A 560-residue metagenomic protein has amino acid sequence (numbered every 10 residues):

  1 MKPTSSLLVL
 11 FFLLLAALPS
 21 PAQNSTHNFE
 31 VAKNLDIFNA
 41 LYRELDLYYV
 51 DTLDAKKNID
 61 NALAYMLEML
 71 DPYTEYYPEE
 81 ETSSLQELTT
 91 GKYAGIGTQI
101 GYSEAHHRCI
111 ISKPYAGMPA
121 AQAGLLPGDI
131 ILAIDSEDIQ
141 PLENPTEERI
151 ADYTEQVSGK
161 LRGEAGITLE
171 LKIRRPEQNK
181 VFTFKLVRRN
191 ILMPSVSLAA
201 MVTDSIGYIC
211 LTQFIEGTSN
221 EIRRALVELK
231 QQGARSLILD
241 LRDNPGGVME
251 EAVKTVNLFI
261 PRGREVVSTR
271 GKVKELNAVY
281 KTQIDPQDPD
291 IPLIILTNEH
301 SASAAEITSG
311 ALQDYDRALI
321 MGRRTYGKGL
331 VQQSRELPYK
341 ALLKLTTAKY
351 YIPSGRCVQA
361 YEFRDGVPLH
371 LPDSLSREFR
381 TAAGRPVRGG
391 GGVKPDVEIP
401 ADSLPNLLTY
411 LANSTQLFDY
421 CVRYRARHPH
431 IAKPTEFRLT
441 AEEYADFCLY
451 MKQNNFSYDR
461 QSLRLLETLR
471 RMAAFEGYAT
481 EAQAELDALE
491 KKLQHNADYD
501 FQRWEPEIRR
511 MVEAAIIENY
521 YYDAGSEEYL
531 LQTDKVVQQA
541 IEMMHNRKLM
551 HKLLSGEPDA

Functional and structural regions predicted by a protein language model:
M1-L8: Bacterial N-terminal signal peptides that target proteins for export
L8-A17: Bacterial N-terminal signal peptides
A22-N34, F38-A55, P78, I110-K113 (+6 more regions): Cleft-lining beta-strand/loop regions that shape enzyme active-site pockets
F38, I59-L63, T154, R223 (+2 more regions): Hydrophobic face of alpha-helices
L47-Y115, G166-L198, L531-I541, L549-P558: Extended, small/polar residue-biased N-terminal targeting/export presequences and adjacent propeptide/linker tracts
I96, D285, K344-T346: A structural signal for short loop-to-beta-strand junctions that line the ligand-binding cleft of periplasmic/secreted
A304, D316, M321-R323, G327-R385 (+1 more regions): Polar, glycine-rich mid-to-C-terminal structural blocks that act as macromolecule-binding/assembly scaffolds
C357-V358, E362-A560: Conserved functional hotspot residues or short segments at active or partner-binding sites across diverse domains
